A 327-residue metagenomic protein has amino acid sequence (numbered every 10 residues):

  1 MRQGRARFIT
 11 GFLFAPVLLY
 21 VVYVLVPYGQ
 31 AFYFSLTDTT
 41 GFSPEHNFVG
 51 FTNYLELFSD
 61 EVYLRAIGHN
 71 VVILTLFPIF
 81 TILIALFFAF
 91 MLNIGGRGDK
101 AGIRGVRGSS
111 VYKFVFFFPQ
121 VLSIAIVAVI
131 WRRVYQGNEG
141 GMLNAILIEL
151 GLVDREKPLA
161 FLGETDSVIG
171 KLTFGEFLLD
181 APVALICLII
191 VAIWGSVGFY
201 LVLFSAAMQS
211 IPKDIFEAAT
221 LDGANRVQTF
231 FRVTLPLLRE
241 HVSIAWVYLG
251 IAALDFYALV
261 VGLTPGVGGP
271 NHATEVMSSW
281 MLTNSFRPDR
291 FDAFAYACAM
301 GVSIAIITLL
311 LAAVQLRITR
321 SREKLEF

Functional and structural regions predicted by a protein language model:
R2-F327: A structural signal for multi-pass alpha-helical bundles of membrane permease subunits that mediate small-molecule
